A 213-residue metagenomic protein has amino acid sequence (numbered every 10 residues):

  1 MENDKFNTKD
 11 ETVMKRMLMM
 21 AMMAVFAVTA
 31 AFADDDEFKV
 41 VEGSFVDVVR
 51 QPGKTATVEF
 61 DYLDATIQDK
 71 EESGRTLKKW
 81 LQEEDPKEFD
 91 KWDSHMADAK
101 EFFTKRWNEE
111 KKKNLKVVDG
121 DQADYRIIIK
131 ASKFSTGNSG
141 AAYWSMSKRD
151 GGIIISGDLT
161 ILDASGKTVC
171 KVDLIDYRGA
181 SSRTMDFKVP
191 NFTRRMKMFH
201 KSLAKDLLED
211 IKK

Functional and structural regions predicted by a protein language model:
M1-K39: Bacterial Sec-dependent N-terminal signal peptides
A33-E101, L208-K213: A structural "domain/chain start" motif
D34-R50, S165-K213: C-terminal/domain-edge helix-coil "capping" segments
D36-K39, L115-V169, G179-D186, P190: Surface-exposed short loop/turn segments
F60-T66, A131-T136, L174-Y177: Generic short beta-strand segments
K91-H95, A99, R149-G151, K188-F199: Extracytoplasmic/periplasmic, Sec-exported soluble proteins
M96, K100-N108, H200, A204: Extracytoplasmic/secreted envelope proteins and their assembly/folding machinery, especially bacterial periplasmic
E109-D119, I211-K213: Surface-exposed helix-capping loop/turn segments at secondary-structure junctions
